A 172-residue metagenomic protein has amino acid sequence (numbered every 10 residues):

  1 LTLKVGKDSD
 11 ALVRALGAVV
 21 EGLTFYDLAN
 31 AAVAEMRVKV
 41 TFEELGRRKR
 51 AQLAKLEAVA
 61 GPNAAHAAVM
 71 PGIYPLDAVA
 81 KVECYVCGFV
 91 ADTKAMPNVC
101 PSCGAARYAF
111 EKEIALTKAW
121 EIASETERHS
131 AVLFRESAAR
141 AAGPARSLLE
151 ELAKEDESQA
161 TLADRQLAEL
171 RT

Functional and structural regions predicted by a protein language model:
L1-T172: Non-heme di-metal
